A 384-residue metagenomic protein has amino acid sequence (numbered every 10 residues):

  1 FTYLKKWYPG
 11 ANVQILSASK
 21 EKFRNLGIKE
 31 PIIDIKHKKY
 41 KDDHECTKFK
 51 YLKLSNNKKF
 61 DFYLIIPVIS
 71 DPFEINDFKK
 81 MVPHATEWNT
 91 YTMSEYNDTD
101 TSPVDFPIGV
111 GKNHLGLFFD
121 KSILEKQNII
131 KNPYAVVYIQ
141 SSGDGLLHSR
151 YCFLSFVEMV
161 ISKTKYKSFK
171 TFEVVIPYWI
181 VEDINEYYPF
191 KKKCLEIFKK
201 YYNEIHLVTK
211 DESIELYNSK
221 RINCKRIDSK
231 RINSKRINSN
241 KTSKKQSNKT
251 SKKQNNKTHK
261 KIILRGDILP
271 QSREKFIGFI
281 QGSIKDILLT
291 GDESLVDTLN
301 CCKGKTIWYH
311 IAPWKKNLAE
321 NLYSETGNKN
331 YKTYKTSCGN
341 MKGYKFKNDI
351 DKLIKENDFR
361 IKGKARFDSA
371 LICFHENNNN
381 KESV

Functional and structural regions predicted by a protein language model:
F1-P107, W179-I184: Active-site and donor-binding regions of nucleotide-sugar-utilizing enzymes
F1-P9, H148-T164: Histidine-anchored nucleotide/phosphate-binding helix
L16-S17, I65-V68, Y91, Y138-I139 (+4 more regions): Short His-Asn-centered micro-motif
F49, L54, Y202-K220, K225 (+1 more regions): Donor nucleotide-activated moiety binding/catalytic core segment of transferases that use nucleotide-activated donors
T86-R150, Y178: A nucleotide-sugar donor-handling region in carbohydrate enzymes
N218-K257, E382-V384: Compositionally biased low-complexity segments enriched in polar/charged residues
S283-I284, T290-I361: Catalytic binding pocket for nucleotide-activated donors in carbohydrate/polymer assembly enzymes
I361-V384: C-terminal alpha-helical cap of glycosyltransferases
